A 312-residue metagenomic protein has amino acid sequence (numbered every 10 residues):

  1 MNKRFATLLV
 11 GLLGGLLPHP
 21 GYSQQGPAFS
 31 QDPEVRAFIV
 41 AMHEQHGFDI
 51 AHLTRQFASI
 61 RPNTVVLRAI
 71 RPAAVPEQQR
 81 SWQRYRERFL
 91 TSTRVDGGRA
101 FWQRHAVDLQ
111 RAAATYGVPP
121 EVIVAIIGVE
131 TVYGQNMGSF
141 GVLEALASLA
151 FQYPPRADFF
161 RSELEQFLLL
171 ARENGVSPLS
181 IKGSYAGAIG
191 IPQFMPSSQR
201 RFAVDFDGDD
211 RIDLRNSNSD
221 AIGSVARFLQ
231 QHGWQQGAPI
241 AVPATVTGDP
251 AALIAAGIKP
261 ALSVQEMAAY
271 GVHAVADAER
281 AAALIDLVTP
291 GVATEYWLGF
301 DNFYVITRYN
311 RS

Functional and structural regions predicted by a protein language model:
M1-R4, L8-R161, Q166-K182, G187 (+1 more regions): Cell-wall glycan-active module
Q193: Functionally critical loop-and-helix segments that line ligand-binding/catalytic clefts of soluble enzyme domains
